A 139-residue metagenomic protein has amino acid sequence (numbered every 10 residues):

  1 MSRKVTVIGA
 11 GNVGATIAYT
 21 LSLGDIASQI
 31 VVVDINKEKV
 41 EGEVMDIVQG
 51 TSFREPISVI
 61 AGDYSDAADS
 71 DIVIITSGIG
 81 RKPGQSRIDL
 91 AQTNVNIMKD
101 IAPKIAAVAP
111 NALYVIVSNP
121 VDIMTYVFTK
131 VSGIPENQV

Functional and structural regions predicted by a protein language model:
S2-V5: Extreme N-terminal starter segment of soluble prokaryotic enzymes
A10-G11: Glycine-rich Rossmann-fold phosphate-binding loop(s) that bind the pyrophosphate of adenine dinucleotide cofactors
G14-A15: N-terminal Rossmann-fold NAD(P) dinucleotide-binding loop
L23-Q29, G133-E136: Conserved S-adenosyl-L-methionine
V33-S70: Conserved N-terminal Rossmann-fold NAD(P) cofactor-binding segment
S77-I79: Conserved NAD(P)H cofactor-binding loop of Rossmann-fold oxidoreductase domains
S86-V139: Rossmann-like NAD(P)(H) cofactor-binding subdomain of soluble oxidoreductases
